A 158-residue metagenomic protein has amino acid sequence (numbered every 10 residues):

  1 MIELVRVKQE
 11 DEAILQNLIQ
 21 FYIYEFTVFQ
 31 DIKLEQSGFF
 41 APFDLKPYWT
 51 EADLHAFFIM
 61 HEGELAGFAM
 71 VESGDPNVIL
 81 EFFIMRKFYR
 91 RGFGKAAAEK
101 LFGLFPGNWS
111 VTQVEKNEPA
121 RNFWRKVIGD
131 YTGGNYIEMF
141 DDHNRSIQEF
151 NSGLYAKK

Functional and structural regions predicted by a protein language model:
I2-N17: A short beta-loop-alpha structural element at the N-terminal edge of CoA-dependent acyl/N-acetyltransferase catalytic
L4, Y131-M139: Short secondary-structure junctions
I23-L45: Conserved GNAT-fold acetyl-CoA-binding loop/helix
D44-F57: A short helix-loop-beta-strand connector motif used in the catalytic cores of GNAT acetyltransferases and, in some
F58, E64-E72, V78, F83: Conserved beta-strand in the GNAT
M60-E62, F150-G153: Active-site beta-strand termini and strand-to-loop segments that position acidic
I84, R90-G103: Conserved acetyl-CoA-binding loop-helix of GNAT-fold acetyltransferases
S110-R125, G129, M139-H143, I147-N151: Conserved beta-strand-loop-alpha-helix junction that forms the acyl-donor binding cleft
